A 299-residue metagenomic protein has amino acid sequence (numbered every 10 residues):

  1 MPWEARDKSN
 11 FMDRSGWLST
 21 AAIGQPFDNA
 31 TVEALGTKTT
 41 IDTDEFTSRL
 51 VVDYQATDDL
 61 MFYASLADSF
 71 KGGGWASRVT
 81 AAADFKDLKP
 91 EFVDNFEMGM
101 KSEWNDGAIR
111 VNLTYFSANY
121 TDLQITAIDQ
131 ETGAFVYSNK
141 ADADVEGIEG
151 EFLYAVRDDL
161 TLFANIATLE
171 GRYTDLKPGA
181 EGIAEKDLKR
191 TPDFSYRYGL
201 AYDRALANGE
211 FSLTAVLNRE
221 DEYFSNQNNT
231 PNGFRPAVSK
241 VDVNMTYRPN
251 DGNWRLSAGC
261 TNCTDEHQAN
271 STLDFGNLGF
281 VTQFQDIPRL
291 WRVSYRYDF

Functional and structural regions predicted by a protein language model:
M1-E4, A64-D68, M100, V111-S117 (+4 more regions): Transmembrane beta-barrel strands of outer-membrane/channel proteins
R6-I41, G74-D87, I125-S138, Y173-K189 (+2 more regions): Solvent-exposed loop segments that connect transmembrane elements
D42-F46, F92-F96, D144-E146, R190-Y196 (+2 more regions): Residues that define the transmembrane beta-barrel architecture of outer-membrane proteins
R49-V51, D87, E97-K101, T114 (+6 more regions): Outer-membrane beta-barrel architecture
Q55, D59-K71, D87-I148, L153-A155 (+2 more regions): Membrane-embedded beta-barrel scaffold of Gram-negative outer-membrane proteins
D59-F62, D106-V111, D159-L162, A207-F211 (+1 more regions): Repeated loop/turn-to-beta-strand initiation elements of outer-membrane beta-barrel proteins
S117-N119, S138-Q227, H267, S294-D298: Gram-negative outer-membrane beta-barrel transporters
N218-N226, Y247-F299: C-terminal beta-signal and adjacent terminal beta-strands/loops of Gram-negative outer-membrane beta-barrel proteins
